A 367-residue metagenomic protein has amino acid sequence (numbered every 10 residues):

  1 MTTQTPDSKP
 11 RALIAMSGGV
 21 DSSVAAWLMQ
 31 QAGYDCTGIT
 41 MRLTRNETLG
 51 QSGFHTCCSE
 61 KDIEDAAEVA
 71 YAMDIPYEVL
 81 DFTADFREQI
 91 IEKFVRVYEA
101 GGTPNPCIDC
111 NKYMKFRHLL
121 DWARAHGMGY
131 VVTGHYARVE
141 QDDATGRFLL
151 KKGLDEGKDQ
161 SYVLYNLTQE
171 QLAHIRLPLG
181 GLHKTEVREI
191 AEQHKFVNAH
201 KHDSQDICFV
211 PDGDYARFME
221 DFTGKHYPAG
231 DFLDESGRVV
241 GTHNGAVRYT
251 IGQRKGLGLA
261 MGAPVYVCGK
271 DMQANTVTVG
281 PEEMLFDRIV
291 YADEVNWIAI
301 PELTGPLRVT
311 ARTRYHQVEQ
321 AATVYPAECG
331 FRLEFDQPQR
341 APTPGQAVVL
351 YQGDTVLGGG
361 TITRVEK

Functional and structural regions predicted by a protein language model:
M1-Y165, R176, T185-E186: ATP-dependent adenylation/nucleotidyltransferase module used to activate substrates
V20, V132-K367: AMP-forming adenylation/ATP pyrophosphatase catalytic core
